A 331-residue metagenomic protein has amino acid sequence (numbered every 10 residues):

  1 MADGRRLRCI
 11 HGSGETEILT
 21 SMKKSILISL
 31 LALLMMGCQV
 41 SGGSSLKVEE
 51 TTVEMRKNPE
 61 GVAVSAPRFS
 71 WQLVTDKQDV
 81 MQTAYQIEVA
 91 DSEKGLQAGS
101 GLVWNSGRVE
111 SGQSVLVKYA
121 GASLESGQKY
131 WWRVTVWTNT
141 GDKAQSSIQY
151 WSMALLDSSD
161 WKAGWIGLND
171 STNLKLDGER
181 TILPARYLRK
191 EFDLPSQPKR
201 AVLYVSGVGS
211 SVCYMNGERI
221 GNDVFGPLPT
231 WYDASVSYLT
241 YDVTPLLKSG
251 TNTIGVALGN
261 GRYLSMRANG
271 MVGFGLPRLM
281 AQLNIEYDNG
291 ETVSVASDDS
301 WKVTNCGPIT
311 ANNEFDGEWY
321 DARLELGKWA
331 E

Functional and structural regions predicted by a protein language model:
R8-S21: Short, Lys/Arg-enriched N-terminal segments with co-localized hydrophobic residues within the first ~10-30 amino acids
K23-S29: Sec-dependent signal peptide recognition, specifically the positively charged N-region followed immediately by
M36-G37: C-terminal motif of bacterial Sec signal peptides marking the signal peptidase cleavage site
G42-K77, Y150-D157: Pro/Thr/Ser/Gly-rich low-complexity, intrinsically disordered linker/stalk tracts
T51-N58, G164-L176: Short, solvent-exposed loop/edge segments of extracellular or virion-exposed proteins
W71, E110-S111, V115-V117, K129-R133 (+4 more regions): Accessory beta-strand-rich segments of carbohydrate-active enzymes
L73, V80-K129, T135, N139-Q145 (+1 more regions): Recognizes extended acidic, P/S/T-rich segments that occur within or adjacent to Ig-like beta-sandwich modules
